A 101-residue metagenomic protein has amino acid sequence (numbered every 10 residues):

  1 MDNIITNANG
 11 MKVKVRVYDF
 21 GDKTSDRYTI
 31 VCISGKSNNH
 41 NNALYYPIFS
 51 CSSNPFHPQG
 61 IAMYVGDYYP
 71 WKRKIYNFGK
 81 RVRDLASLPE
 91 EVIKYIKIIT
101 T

Functional and structural regions predicted by a protein language model:
M1-I30: Short, charged/polar N-terminal "headpieces" of proteins
N9-V13, Y69-W71, N77-F78, K94: Short, low-complexity interaction segments enriched in Ser/Thr/Pro/Gly
F20-S87: Acidic, low-complexity, intrinsically disordered interaction modules
L88-Y95: A short, charged, amphipathic alpha-helix used as a generic interaction element across diverse proteins
T100-T101: Short acidic DE-rich linear segments
